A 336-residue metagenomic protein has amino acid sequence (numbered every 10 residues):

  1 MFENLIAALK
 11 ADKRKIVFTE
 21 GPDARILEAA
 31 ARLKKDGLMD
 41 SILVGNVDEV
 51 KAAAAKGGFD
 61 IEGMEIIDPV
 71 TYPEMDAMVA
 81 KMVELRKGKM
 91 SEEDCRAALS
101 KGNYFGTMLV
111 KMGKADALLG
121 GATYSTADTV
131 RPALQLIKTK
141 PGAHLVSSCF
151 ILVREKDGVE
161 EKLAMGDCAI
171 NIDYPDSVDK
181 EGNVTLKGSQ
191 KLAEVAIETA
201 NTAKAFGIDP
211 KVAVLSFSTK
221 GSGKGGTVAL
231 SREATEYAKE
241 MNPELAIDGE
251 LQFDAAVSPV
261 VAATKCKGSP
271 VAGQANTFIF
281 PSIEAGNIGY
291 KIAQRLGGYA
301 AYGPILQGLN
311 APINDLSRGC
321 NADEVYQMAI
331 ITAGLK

Functional and structural regions predicted by a protein language model:
M1-A272, N276-K336: Anion-binding alpha/beta catalytic cores of soluble intermediary-metabolism enzymes, centered on
